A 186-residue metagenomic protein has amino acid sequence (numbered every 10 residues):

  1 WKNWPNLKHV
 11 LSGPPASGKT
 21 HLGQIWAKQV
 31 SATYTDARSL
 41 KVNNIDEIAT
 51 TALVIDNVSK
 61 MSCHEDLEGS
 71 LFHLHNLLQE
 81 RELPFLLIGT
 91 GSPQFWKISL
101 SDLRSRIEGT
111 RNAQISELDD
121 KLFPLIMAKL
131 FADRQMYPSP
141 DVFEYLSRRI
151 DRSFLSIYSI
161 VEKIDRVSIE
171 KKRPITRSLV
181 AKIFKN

Functional and structural regions predicted by a protein language model:
W1-H9, I157: Pre-Walker A (pre-P-loop) alpha-helix and adjacent loop at the N terminus of AAA/AAA+ ATPase modules, a conserved
N6-G23: Walker A/P-loop nucleotide-binding motif
I45-I88: Conserved nucleotide-sensing/catalytic segment adjacent to the nucleotide-binding pocket in NTP-handling enzymes
P93-E108: Short regulatory helix/loop adjacent to the ATP-binding pocket of P-loop NTPases
T110, P124-Y137: Conserved AAA+ ATPase "sensor/coupling" helix adjacent to the nucleotide-binding pocket
T110-L122: Conserved AAA+ ATPase "SRH/arginine-finger" region at the nucleotide-binding site
Y137-I150: Short conserved motifs of the RecA-like P-loop NTPase core
I150-I164: The conserved phosphate-sensing helix
